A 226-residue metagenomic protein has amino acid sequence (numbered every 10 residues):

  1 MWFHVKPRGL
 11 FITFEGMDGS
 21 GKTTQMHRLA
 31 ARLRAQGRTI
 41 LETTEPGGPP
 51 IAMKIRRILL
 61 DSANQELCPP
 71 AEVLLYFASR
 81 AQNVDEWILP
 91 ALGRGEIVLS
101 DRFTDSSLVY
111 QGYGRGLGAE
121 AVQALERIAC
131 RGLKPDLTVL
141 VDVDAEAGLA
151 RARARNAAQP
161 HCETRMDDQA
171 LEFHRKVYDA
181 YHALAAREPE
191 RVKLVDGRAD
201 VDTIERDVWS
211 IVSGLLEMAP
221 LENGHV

Functional and structural regions predicted by a protein language model:
W2-H4, A30, E146-V226: NTP-dependent small-molecule kinase module
P7-F11: Pre-Walker A (Motif I) flank of P-loop NTPase domains
F14: Hydrophobic anchor at the beta1->P-loop junction of P-loop NTPases
G19: Walker A (P-loop) phosphate-binding loop of P-loop NTPases
K22: Conserved lysine of the Walker
Q25: Hydrophobic positions on the alpha1 helix immediately C-terminal to the Walker A/P-loop
Q36-C130, D207: ATP-dependent small-molecule kinase phosphotransfer cores that center on conserved nucleotide phosphate-binding segments
S107-D179: A glycine- and Lys/Arg-enriched "phosphate-lid" helix/loop adjacent to the NTP-binding pocket of small-molecule kinases
